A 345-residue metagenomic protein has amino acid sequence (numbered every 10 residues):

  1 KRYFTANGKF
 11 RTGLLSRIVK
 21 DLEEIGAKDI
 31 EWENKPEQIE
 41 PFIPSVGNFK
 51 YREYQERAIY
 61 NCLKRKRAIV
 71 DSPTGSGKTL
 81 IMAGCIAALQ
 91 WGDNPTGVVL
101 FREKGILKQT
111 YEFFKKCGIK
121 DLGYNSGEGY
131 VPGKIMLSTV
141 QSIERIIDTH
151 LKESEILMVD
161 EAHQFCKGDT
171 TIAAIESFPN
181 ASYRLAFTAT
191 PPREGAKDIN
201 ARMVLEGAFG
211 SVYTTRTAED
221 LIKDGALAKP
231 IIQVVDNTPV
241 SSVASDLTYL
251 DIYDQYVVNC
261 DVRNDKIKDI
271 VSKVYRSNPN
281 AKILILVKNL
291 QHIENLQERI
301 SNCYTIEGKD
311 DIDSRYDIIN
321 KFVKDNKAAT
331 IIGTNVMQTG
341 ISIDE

Functional and structural regions predicted by a protein language model:
R2-T5, D21, I30-D71: Conserved pre-motif I regulatory segment
K64-V70, P95, P279-A281, A328-A329: Pre-Walker A (Motif I) flank of P-loop NTPase domains
S76-K116, R193, K288-I293: Conserved Walker A/P-loop ATP-binding site and its immediately adjacent core in helicase/helicase-like ATPase domains
T79, I143-T149, G225, I319-K324 (+1 more regions): SF2 helicase motor core recognition
C85-I86, S242-K288, E294-N295: Conserved interdomain hinge at the start of the Helicase C-terminal
K108, K120-P132, K282-L286, E294-N295 (+1 more regions): Conserved helicase ATPase core of P-loop NTP-dependent helicases/translocases
S126-I156, C166-A174: Conserved helix/coil segment N-terminal to the catalytic DExD/H
H163-Q233: Post-DEXD/H (motif II) to motif III coupling segment of the RecA-like Helicase ATP-binding lobe
